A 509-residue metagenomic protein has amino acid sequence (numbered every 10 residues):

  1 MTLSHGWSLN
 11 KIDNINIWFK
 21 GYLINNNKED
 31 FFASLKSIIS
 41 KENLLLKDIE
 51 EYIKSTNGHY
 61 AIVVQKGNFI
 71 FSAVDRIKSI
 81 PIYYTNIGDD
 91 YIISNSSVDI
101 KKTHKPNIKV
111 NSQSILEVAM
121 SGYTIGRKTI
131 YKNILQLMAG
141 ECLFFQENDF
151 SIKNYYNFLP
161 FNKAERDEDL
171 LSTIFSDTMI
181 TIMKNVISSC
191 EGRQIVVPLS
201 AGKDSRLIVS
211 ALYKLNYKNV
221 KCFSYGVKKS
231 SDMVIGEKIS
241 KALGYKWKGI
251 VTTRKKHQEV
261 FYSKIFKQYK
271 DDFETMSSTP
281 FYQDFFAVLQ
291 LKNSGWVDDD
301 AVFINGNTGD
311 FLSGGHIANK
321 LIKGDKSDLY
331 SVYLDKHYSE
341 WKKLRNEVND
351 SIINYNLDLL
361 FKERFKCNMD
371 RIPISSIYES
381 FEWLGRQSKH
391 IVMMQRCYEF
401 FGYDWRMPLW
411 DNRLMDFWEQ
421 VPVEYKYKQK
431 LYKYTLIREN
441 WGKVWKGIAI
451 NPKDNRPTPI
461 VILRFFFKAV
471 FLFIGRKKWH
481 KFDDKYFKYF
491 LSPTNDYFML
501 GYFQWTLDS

Functional and structural regions predicted by a protein language model:
M1-L199, K203-K255: Cysteine-centered catalytic environments shared across enzyme families
H59, E191-I195, Y262-I317, I352-W405: Conserved adenosine/adenylate-binding substructure
I134, D298, S339-S509: Adenosyl-5′-phosphate
M138, L170, I174-T178, K203 (+12 more regions): Generic recognition of stable, solvent-exposed alpha-helical segments in well-folded globular domains
P160-L170, R193-I195, V220-S224, Y269-T275 (+2 more regions): Glycine- and acidic
E168-L170, V260-K270, I450-R456: Extracytoplasmic/secretory soluble proteins
K228-L291, D310-L329, E419-V423: ATP-dependent adenylate-handling ligase core
K326-E340: Conserved phosphoryl-transfer catalytic core
